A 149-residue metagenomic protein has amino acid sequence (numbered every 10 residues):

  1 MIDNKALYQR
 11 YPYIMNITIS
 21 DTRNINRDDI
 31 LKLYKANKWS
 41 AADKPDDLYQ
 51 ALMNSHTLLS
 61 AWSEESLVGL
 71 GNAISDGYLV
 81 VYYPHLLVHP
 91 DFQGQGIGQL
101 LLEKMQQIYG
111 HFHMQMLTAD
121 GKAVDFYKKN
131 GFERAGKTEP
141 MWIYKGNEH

Functional and structural regions predicted by a protein language model:
K5-P45, T138-M141, H149: Short amphipathic alpha-helix that is part of the acyltransferase structural core
T22, P84, T118-A119: Small/polar loops that bind or transfer phosphate-bearing groups
L48-E64, G69-L86: A conserved beta-strand-loop-helix scaffold within acyl/acetyltransferase catalytic domains
D91-L101: Conserved acetyl-CoA pyrophosphate-binding loop and the N-cap/start of the following alpha-helix in GNAT-like
H111-K145: Conserved active-site alpha-helix within GNAT-family acetyltransferase domains
